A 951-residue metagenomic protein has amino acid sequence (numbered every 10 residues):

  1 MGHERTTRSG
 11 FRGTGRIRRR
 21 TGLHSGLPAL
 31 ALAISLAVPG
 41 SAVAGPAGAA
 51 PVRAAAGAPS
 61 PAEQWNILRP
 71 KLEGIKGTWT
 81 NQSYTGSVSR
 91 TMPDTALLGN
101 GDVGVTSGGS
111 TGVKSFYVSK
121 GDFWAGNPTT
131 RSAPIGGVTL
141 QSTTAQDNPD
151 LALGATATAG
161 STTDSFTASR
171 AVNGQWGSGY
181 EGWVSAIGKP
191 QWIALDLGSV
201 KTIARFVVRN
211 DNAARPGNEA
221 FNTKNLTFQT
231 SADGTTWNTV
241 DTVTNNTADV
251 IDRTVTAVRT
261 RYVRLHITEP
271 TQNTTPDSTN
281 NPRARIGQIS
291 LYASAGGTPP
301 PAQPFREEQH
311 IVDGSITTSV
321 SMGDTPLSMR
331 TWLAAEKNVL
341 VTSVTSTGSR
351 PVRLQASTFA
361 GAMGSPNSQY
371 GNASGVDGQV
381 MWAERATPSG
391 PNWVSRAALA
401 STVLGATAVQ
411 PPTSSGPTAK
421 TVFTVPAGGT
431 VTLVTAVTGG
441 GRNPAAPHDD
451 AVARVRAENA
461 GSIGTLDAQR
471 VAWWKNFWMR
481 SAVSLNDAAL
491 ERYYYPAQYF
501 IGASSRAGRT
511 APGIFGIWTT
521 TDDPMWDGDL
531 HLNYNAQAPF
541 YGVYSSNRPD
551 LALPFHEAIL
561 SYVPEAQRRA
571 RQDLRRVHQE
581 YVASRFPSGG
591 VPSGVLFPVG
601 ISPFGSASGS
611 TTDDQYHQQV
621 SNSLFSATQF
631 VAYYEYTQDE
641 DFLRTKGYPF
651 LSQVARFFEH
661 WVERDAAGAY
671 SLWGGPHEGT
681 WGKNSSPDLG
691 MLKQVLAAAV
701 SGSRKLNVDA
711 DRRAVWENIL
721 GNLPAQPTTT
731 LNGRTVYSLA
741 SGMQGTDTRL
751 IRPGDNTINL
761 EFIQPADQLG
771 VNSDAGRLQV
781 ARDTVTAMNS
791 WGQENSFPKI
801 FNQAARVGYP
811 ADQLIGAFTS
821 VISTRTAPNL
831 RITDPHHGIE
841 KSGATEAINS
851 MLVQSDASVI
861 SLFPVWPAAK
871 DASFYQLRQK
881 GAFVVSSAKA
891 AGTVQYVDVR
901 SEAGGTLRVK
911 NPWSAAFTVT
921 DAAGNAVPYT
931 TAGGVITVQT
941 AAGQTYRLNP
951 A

Functional and structural regions predicted by a protein language model:
G2-P51: Secretory targeting and sorting signals
A56-D147, L291-L490, Y494-Y495, A882 (+2 more regions): Beta-sandwich/jelly-roll carbohydrate-recognition scaffolds of carbohydrate-active enzymes
D147-L151, S161-F166, N173-P299: Aromatic, loop-rich ligand-recognition surfaces of beta-strand-rich domains
A335-T342, G881-R908: Carbohydrate-binding surface patches
V352-G361, D898-S914: Surface-exposed beta-strand/loop patches in extracellular or lumenal glycoproteins
G513-L530, S588-R644, R656-N718: The feature captures the catalytic groove of carbohydrate-active enzymes
L532-A536, Y544-R568, Q615-Y636, T645 (+2 more regions): Active-site core of glycosidic bond-cleaving carbohydrate-active enzymes
G838-V885, A890: Catalytic cores of secreted or luminal carbohydrate-active enzymes
